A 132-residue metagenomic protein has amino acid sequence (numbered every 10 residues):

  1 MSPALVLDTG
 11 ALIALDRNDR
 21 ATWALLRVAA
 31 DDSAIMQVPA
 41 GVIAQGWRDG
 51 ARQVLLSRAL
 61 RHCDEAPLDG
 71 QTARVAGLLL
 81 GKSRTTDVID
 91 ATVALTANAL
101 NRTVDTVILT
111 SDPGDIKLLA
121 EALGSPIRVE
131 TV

Functional and structural regions predicted by a protein language model:
M1-V38, Q45-C63: Short, well-structured N-terminal submotif of metal-dependent ribonuclease cores
S2-A4, R102-V132: Acidic, PIN/NYN-like endoribonuclease modules and their adjacent C-terminal/linker elements
G10-A11, G41, Q71, G114: Alpha-helix/helix-capping structural signal
L15-D16, A76, L119: Residues that scaffold the ATP/ADP-binding catalytic core of kinase and kinase-like folds
Q37, A66, R128-E130: General small-molecule cofactor/ligand-binding pocket signal
V42, D64-R84, A91-L95: Acidic catalytic patch
G46, D87-V107, S111: Acidic, metal-associated active-site segment
Q53-S57, S83, P126-I127: Short, hinge-like loop/turn segments at secondary-structure boundaries
